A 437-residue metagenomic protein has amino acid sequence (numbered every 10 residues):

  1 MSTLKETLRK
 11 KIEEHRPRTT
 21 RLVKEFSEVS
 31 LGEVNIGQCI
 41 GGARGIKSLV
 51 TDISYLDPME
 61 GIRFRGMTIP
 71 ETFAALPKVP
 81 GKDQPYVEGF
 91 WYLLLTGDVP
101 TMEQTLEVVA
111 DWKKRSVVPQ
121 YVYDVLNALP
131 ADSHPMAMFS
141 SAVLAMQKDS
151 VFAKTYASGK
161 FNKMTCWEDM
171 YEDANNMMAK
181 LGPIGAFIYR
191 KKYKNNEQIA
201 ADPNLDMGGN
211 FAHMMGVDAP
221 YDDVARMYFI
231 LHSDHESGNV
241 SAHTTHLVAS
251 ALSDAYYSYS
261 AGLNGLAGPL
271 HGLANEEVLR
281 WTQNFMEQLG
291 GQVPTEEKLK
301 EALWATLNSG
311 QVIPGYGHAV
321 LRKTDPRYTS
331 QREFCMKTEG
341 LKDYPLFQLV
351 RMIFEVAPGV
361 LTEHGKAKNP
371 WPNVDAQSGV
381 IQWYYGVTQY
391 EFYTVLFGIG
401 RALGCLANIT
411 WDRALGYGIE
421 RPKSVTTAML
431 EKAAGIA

Functional and structural regions predicted by a protein language model:
M1-A437: Non-transmembrane, aqueous-exposed alpha-helical and coiled segments at domain scale
